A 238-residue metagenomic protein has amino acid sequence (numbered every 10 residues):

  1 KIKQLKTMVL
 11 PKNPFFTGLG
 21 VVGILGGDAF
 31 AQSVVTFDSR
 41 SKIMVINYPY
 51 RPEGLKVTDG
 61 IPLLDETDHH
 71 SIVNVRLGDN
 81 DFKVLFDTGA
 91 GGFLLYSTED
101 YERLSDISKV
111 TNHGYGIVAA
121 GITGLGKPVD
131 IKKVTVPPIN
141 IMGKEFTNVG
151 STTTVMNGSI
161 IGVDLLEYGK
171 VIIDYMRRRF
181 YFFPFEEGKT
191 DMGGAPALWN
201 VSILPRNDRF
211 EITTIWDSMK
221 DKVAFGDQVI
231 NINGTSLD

Functional and structural regions predicted by a protein language model:
K1-D238: Pepsin/retropepsin-fold aspartyl endopeptidases
